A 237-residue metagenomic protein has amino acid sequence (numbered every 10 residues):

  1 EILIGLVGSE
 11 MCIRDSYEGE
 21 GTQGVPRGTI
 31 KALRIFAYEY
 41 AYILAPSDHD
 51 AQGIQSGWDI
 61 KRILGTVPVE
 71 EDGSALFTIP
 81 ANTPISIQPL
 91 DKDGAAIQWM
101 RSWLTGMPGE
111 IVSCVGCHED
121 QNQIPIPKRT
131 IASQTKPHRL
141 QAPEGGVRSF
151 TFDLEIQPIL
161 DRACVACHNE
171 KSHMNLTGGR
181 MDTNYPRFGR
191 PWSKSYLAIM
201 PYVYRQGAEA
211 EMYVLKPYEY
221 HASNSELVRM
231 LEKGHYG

Functional and structural regions predicted by a protein language model:
E1-G8, I13: Single conserved hydrophobic/aromatic residue that forms the stacking wall/gate of nucleotide- or nucleobase-binding
E10, R14-G24, E39-A41, V165: Short amphipathic, basic-aromatic surface patches that mediate peripheral association with negatively charged
R14-E18, T29-K31, A41, G146 (+1 more regions): S-adenosyl-L-methionine-dependent nucleic acid methyltransferase catalytic domains
Q23-K31, N82, E170: Short coil-to-beta strand junction motifs in C2/discoidin
P26-Q55: Extended low-complexity, serine/threonine- and proline-enriched intrinsically disordered segments
A45-E70, T78-G116, Q121-G237: Solvent-exposed helix-loop boundary motif
